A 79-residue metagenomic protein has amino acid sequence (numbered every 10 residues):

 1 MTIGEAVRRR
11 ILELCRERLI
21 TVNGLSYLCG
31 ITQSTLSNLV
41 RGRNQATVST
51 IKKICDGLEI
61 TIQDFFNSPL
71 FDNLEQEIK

Functional and structural regions predicted by a protein language model:
M1, N38, F66-K79: Short, charged recognition helix plus adjacent turn of helix-turn-helix-like nucleic-acid-binding domains
M1-I20: A short, Lys/Arg-rich alpha-helix, primarily the initiator
L12, N23, K52: Residues within the helices of the helix-turn-helix
C15, S26, C55: The alpha-helix within a helix-turn-helix
R16, G30, R41-R43, L70: Residue-level detection of the helix-turn-helix DNA-binding "recognition helix"
L19-N38: Short alpha-helical DNA-recognition segment
Q33, S37-R41, S49, N67: Base-recognition residues in the alpha-helical recognition helix of bacterial helix-turn-helix
S49-D64: DNA major-groove recognition helix of helix-turn-helix/homeodomain DNA-binding modules
